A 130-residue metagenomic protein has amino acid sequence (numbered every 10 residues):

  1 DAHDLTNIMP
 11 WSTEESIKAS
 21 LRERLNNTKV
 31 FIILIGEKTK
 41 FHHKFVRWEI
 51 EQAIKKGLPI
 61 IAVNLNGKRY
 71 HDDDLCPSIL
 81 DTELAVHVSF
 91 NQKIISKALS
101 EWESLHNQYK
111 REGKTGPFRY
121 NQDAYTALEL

Functional and structural regions predicted by a protein language model:
D1-L21, G36-H43: Conserved BB-loop
A2, L65, F90: Active-site donor-binding loop signature of nucleotide-sugar glycosyltransferases
I17-F31, L80-S89: A broadly tuned preference for mixed-charge, low-complexity surface segments
R24-Q52, L58-R69: Conserved beta-strand-loop-alpha-helix hinge of the TIR/SEFIR fold
R69-L130: C-terminal interaction surface of TIR/SEFIR-family domains
